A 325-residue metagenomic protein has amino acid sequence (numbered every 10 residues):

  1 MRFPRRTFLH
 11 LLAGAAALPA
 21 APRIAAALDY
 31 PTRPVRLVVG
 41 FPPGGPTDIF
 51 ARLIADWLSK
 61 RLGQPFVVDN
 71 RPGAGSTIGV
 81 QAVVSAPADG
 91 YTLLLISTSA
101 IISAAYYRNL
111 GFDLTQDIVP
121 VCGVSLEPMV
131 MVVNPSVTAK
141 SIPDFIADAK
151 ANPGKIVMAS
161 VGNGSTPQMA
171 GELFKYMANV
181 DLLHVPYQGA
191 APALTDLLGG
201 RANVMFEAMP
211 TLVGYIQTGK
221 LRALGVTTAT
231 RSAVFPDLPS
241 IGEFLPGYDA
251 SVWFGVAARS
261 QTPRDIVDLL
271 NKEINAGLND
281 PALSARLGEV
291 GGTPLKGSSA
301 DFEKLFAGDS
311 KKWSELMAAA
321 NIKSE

Functional and structural regions predicted by a protein language model:
M1-T7, A15-D29: N-terminal twin-arginine translocation
A26-Q116, K155, N179-F206, K296 (+1 more regions): N-terminal (or domain-start) structured segment
T32-P34, Y176-A178, Q217, S240 (+1 more regions): An extracytoplasmic/periplasmic, membrane-proximal ligand-sensing/linker region
P46, F50, I54, G79 (+11 more regions): Stable alpha-helical elements in mature extracytoplasmic
R52, D56, Q81-A82, E172 (+3 more regions): Active-site phosphate/pyrophosphate- and oxyanion-stabilizing loops and adjacent acidic/basic residues in soluble
S85-Y91, A105-P192, I241, P246 (+1 more regions): Hinge/capping helix and adjacent helix->loop/strand transition within the periplasmic-binding protein
A100-N109, K175-M177, N203-P236: A ligand-binding cleft/hinge motif common to bilobed small-molecule-binding domains
